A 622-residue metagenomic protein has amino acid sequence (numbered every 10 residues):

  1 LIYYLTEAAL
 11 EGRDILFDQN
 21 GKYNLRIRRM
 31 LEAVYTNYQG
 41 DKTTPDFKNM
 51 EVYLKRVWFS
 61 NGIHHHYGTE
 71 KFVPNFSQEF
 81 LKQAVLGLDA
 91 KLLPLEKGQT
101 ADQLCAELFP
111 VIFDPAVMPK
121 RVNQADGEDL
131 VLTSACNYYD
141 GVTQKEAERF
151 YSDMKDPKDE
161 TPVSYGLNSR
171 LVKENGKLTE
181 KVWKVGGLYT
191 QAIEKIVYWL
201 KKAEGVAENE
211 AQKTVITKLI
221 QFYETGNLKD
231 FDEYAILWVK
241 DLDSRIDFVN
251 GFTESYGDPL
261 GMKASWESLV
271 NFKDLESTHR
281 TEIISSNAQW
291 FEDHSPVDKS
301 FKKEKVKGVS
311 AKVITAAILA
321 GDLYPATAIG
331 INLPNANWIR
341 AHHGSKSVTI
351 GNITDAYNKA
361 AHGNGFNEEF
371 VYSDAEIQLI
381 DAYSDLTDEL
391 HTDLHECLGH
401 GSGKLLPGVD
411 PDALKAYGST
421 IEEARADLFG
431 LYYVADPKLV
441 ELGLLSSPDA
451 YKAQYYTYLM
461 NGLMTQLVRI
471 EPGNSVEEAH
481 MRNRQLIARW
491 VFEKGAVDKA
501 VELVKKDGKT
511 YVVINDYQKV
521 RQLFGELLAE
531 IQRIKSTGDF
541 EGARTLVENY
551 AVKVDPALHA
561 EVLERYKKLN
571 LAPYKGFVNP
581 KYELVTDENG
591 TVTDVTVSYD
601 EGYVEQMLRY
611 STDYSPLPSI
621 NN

Functional and structural regions predicted by a protein language model:
L1-D46, R149, E160, N168: Zn2+-dependent metallopeptidase catalytic domains
T44-Q378, S384: Contiguous, non-catalytic segments that form substrate-binding/exosite surfaces or channel walls
N209, S419-D436: An active-site-proximal "capping" alpha-helix that borders the catalytic cofactor pocket
D385-L398: Short alpha-helix carrying the canonical HExxH Zn2+-binding catalytic motif
C397-V409, Y433, P437: Catalytic Zn2+-binding segment of zinc metalloproteases
G403-A424: Post-HEXXH active-site segment of zinc metalloproteases
L431-I534: Long, well-structured alpha-helical subdomains associated with metal-dependent extracellular/ecto-lumenal hydrolases
N515-N622: Extended, compositionally biased alpha-helical segments that mediate assembly or anchoring
